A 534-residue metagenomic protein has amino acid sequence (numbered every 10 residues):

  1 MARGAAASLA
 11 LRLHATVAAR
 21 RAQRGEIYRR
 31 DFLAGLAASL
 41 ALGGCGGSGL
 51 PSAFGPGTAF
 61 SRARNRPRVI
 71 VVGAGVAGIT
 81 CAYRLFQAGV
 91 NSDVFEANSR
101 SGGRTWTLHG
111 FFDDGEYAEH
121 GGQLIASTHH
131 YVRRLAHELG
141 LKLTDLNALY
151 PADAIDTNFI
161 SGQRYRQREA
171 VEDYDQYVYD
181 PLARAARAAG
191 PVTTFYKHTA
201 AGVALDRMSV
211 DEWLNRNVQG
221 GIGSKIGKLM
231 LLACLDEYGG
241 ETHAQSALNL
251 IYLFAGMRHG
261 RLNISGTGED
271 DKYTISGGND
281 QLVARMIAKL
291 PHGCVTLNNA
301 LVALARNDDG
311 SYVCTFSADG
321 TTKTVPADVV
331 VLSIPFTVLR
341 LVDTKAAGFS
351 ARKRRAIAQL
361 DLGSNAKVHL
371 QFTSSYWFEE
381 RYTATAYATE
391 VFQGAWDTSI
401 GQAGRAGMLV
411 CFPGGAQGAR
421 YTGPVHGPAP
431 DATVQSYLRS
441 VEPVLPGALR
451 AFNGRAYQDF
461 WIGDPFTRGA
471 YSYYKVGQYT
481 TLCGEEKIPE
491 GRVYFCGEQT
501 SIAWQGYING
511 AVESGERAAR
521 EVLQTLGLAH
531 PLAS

Functional and structural regions predicted by a protein language model:
M1-Y28: N-terminal secretory signal peptides
G4, H14, G57, S311 (+4 more regions): Conserved flavin/dinucleotide-binding core of flavoenzymes
R30-P56: N-terminal export signals
P67-D93: N-terminal Rossmann-like FAD-binding beta1-loop-alpha1 element of flavoenzymes
F86-L108: Glycine-rich FAD pyrophosphate-binding loop
D113-A188: Dinucleotide-binding Rossmann-like beta1-alpha1 core, especially the glycine-rich loop that anchors the ADP
T194-A300, G310, A318, P326 (+2 more regions): Active-site/ligand-binding neighborhood in enzyme catalytic cores
L332-F349: Flavin (primarily FAD) binding-site architecture
